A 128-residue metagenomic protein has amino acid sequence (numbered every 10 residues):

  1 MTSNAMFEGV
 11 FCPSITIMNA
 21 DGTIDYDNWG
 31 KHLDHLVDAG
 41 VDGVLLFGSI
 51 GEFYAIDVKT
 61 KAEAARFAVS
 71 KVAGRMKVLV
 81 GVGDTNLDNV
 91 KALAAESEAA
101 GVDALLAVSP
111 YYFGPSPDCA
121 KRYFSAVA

Functional and structural regions predicted by a protein language model:
T2-C12, I17-A128: Active-site beta->alpha loop and helix N-cap motifs at the rims of alpha/beta catalytic domains
